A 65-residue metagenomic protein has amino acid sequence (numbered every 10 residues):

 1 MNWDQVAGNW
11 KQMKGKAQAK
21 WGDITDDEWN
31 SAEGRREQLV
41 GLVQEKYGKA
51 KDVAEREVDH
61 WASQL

Functional and structural regions predicted by a protein language model:
M1-L65: Intrinsically disordered, low-complexity, hydrophilic segments
